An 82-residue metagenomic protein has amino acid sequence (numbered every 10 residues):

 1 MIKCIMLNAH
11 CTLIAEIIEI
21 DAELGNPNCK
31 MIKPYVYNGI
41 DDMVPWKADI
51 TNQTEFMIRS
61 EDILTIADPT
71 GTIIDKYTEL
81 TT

Functional and structural regions predicted by a protein language model:
M1-T82: Conserved RNA-binding domains used in RNP assembly and mRNA/RNA metabolism
